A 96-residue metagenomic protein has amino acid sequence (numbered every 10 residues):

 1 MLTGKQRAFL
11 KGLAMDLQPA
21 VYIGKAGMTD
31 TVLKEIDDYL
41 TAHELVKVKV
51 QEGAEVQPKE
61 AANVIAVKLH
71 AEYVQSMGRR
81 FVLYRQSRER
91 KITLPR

Functional and structural regions predicted by a protein language model:
M1-R96: Positively charged, polar, low-complexity stretches
